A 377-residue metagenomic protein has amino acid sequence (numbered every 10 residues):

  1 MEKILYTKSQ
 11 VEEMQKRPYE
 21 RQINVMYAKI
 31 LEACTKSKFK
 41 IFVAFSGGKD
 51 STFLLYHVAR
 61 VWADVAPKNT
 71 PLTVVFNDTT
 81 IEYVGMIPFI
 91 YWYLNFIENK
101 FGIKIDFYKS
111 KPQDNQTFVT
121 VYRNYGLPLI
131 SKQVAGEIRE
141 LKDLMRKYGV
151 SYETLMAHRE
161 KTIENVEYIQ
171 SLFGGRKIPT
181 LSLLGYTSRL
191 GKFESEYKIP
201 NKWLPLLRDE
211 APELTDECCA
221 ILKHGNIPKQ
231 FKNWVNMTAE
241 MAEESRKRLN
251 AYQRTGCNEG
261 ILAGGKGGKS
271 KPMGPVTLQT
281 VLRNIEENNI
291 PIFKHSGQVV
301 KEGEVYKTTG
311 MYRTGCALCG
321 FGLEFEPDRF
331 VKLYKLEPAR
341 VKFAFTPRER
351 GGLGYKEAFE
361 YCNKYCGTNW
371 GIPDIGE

Functional and structural regions predicted by a protein language model:
E2-P275: ATP-dependent adenylation/nucleotidyltransferase module used to activate substrates
E2-Q10, K266, T277-F293, G297-E377: ATP/NTP-dependent adenylation/nucleotidyl-transfer catalytic domains that generate, transfer, or process NMP-activated
